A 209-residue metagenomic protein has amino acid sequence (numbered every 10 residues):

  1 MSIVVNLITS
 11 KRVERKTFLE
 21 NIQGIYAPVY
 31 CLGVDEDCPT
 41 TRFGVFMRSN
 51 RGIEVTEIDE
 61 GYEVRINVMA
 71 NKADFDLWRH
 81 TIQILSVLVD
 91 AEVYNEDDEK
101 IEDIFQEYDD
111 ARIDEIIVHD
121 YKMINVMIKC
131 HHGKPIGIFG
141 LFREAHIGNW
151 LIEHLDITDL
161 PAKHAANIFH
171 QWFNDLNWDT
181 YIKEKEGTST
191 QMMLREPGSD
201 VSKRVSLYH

Functional and structural regions predicted by a protein language model:
M1, T40, S86-V89: A short, compositionally biased
M1-S10, G61-R65: Short glycine-/aliphatic-rich beta-strand segments at the starts of folded cytosolic domains
T9-C31, L77-V87: Amphipathic alpha-helical segments
S10-R12, N67-A73, V87, E186 (+1 more regions): Short, flexible beta-strand-to-coil junctions
Q23-D74: Short, intrinsically disordered low-complexity segments
C31-V34, V89-D97: Conserved short beta-strand edge segments in small beta-sheet-based binding/regulatory domains
V93-I117: Short, highly charged C-terminal tails/helix-capping segments
Y108-H209: Aromatic/basic-lined ligand-recognition segments that form π-stacking hydrophobic pockets flanked by Lys/Arg to engage
